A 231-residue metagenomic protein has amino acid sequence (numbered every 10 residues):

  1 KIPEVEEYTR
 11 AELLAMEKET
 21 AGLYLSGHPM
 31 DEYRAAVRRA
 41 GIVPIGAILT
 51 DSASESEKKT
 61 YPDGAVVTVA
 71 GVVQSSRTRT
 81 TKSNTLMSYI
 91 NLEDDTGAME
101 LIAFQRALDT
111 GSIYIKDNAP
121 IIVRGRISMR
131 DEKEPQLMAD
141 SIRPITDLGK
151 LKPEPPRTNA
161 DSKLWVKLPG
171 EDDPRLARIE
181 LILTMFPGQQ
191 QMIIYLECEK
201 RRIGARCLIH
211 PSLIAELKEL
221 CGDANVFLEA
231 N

Functional and structural regions predicted by a protein language model:
K1-N231: Noncatalytic, beta-rich nucleic-acid-contacting surfaces in large DNA/RNA-processing enzymes
